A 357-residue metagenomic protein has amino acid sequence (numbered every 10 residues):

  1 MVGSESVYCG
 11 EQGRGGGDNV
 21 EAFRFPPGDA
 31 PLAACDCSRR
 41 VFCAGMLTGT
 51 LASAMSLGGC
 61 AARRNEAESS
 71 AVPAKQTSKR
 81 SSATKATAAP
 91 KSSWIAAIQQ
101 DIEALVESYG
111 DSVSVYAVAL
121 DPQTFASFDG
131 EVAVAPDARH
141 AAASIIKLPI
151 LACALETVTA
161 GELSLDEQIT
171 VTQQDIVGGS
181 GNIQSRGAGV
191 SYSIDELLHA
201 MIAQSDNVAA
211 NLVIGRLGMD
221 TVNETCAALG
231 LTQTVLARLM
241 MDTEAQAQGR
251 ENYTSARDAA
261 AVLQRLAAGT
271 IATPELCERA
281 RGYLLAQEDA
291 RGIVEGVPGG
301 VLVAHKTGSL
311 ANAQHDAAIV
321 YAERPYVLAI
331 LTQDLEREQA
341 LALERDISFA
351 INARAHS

Functional and structural regions predicted by a protein language model:
M1-S38, T48-M55: N-terminal secretory signal peptides
E21, C35-T84: N-terminal twin-arginine translocation
T77-R139, A350: Beta-lactamase-like hydrolase cores
S112, N211-L263, A267-A268: Mid-domain, small-residue-enriched loop/turn segments at the edges of structured enzyme/sensor domains
R139-I169, L328: Active-site SXXK
A160-R186: Short, glycine/proline-biased beta-turn/loop segments that scaffold the active-site neighborhood
I176-N211, M219: Conserved catalytic neighborhood of penicillin-recognizing serine enzymes
R291-E344, N352: Short, Gly/Ser/Thr-enriched beta-strand-loop segments that form substrate-interacting elements of hydrolase/peptidase
